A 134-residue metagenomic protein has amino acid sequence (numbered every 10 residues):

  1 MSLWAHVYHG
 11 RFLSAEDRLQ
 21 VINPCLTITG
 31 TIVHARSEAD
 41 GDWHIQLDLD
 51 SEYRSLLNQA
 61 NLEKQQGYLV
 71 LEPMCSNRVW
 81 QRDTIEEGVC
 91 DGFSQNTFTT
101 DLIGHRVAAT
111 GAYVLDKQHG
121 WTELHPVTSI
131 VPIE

Functional and structural regions predicted by a protein language model:
M1-E134: OB-fold and OB-like single-stranded nucleic-acid-recognition modules and their adjacent interaction interfaces
